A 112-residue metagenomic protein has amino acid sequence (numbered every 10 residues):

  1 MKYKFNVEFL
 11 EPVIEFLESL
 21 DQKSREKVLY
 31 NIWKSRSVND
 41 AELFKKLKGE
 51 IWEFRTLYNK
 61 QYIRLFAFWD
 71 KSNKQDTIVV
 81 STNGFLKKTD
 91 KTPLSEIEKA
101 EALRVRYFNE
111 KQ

Functional and structural regions predicted by a protein language model:
M1-Y62, K71-V79, L86-Q112: Basic, Lys/Arg-enriched alpha-helical interface segments
A67: Short, charged interaction patches at domain edges and termini
